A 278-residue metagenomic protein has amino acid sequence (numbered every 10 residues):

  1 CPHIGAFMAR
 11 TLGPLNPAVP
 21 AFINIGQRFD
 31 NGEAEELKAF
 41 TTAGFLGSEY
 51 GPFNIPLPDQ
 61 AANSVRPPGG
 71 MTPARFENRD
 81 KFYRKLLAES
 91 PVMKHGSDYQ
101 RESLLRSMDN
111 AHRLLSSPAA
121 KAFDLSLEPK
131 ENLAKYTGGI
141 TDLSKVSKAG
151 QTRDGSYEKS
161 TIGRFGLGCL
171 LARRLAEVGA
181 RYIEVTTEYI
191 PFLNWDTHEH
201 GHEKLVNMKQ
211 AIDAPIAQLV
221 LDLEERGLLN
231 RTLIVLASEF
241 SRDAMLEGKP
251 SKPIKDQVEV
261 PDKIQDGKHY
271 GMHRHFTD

Functional and structural regions predicted by a protein language model:
C1-D278: Ligand-binding pockets and gating/stacking loops
